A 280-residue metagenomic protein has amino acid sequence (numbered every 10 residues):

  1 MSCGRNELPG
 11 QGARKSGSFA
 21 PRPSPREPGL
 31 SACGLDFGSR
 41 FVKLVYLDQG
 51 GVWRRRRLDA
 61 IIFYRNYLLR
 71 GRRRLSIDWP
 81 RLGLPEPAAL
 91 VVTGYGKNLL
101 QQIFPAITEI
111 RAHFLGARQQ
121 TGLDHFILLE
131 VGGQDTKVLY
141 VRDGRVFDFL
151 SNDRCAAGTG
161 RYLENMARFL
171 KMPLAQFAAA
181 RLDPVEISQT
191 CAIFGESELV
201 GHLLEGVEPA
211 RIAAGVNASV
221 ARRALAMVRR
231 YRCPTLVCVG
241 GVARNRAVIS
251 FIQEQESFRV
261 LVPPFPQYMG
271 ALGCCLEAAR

Functional and structural regions predicted by a protein language model:
E27-G51, H125-R142: Gly/Thr-rich phosphate-binding beta-strand-loop-beta motif of the actin/hexokinase/Hsp70
A32-R72, V146-C155: Short glycine-rich, Thr/Ser-proximal phosphate-binding strand/loop in the N-terminal lobe of ATP-dependent enzymes
A60-Y67, R72-R74, W79-R111, T121 (+2 more regions): Short beta-strand-loop/turn "lid" adjacent to the catalytic site in phosphate-handling enzymes
Y95-G96, V228, R232-Q255, P266-G270: Glycine-rich phosphate-binding loops at beta-strand->alpha-helix junctions
D143-D183, S188-C191: Glycine-rich phosphate-binding loop plus the immediately following alpha-helix
G160-E164, L261-R280: Glycine-rich phosphate-binding/hydrolytic loop that grips phosphoryl groups
A192-R232, Q267: Adenine-nucleotide phosphate-binding core of ATP-dependent small-molecule kinases
